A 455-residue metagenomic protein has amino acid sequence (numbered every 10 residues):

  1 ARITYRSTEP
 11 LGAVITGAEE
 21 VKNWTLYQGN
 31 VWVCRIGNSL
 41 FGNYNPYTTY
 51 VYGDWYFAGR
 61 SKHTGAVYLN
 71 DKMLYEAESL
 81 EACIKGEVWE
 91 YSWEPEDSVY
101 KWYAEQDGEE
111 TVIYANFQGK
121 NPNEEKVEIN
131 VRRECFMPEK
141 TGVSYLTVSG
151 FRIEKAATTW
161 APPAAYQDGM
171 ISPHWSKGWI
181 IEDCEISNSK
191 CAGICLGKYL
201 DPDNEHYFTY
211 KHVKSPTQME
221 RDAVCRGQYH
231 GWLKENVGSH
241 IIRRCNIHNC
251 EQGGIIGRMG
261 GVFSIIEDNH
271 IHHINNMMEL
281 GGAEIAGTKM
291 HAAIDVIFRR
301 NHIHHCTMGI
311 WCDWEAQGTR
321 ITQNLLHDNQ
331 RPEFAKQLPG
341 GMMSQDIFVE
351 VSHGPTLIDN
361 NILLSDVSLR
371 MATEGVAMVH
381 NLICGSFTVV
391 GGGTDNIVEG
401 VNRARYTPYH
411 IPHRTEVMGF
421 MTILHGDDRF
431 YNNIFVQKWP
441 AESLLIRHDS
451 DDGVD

Functional and structural regions predicted by a protein language model:
A1-W175, I180-S187, G193-L233, P408 (+3 more regions): Extracellular polysaccharide-degrading/modifying enzymes targeting complex plant/algal/animal polysaccharides
T158-H174, K190-D455: Glycine- and acidic/polar-rich repeat regions and solenoidal domains
